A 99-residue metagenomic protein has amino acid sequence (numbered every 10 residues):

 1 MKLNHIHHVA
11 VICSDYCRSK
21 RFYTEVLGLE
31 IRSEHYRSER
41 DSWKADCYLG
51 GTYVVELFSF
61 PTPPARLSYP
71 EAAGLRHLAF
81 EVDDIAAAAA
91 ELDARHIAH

Functional and structural regions predicted by a protein language model:
L3-I6, L75: Core-facing hydrophobic residues within beta-strands of well-ordered domains
H8-A10, D46, H77-A79: Short aromatic/hydrophobic contact patches that present stacked aromatics for nucleic-acid/ligand binding
V11-V54, A87, A94: Core segments of cupin and vicinal oxygen chelate
C13-C17, P70-H99: Vicinal oxygen chelate
R37, Y69-P70: Short Gly/Pro-enriched turn/cap motifs at secondary-structure boundaries
E56-F58: Conserved beta-strand in the GNAT
P61-T62: Conserved short histidine dyad/triad with adjacent acidic residue
